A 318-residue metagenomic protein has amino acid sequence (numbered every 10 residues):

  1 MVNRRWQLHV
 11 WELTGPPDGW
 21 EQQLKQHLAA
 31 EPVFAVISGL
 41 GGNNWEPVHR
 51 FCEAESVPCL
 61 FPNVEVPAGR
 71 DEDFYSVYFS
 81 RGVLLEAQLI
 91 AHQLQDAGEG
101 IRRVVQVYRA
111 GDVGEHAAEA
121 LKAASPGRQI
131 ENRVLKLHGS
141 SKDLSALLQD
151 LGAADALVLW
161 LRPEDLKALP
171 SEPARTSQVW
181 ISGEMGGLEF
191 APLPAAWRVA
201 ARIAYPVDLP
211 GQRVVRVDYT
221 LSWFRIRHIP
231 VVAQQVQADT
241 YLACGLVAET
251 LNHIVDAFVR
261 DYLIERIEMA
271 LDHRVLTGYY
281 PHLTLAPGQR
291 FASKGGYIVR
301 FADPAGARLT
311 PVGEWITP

Functional and structural regions predicted by a protein language model:
M1-P318: Extracytosolic ligand-binding ectodomains
